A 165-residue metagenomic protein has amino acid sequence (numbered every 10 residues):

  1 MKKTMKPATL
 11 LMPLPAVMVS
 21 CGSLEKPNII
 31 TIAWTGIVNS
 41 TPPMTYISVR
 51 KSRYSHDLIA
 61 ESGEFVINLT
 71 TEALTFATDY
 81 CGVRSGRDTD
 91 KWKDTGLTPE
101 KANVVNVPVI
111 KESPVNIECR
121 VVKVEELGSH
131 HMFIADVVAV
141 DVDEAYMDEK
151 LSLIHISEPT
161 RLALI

Functional and structural regions predicted by a protein language model:
M1-L74: N-terminal structural module
A16, H130-I134: Short aromatic-glycine-enriched beta-strand elements
T35, V105-P108: Beta-strand-rich interaction surfaces with strong enrichment in secreted/lumenal proteins
S52-A102: Glycine-rich, pocket-lining loop/helix-strand segments that form or immediately flank
F65, V124-H130, V142-E144: Short, conserved beta-turn/loop elements at beta-strand boundaries and strand-helix junctions
V115-I117, H131: Hydrophobic core residues within well-ordered beta-strands of beta-rich domains
I154-I165: Single conserved hydrophobic/aromatic residue that forms the stacking wall/gate of nucleotide- or nucleobase-binding
